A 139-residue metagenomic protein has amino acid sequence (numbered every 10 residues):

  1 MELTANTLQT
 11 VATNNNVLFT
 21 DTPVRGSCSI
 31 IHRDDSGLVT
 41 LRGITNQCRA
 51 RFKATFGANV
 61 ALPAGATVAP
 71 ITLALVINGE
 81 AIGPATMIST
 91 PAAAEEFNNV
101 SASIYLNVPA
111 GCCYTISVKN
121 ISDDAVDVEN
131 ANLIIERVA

Functional and structural regions predicted by a protein language model:
M1-A139: Extracellular jelly-roll beta-sandwich "head" domains, especially the C-terminal globular C1q domain
